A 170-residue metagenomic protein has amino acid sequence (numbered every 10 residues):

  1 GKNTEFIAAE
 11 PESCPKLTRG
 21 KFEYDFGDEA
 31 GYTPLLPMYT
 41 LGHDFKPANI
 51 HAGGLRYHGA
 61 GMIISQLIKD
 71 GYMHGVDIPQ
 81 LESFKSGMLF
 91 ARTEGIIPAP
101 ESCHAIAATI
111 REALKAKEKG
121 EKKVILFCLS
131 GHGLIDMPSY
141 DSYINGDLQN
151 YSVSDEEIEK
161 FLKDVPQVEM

Functional and structural regions predicted by a protein language model:
N3-P11, K122-L129: Beta-strand segments within the central parallel beta-sheet cores of soluble alpha/beta enzyme folds
A8-I96, S142-M170: Active-site/ligand-binding loops adjacent to catalytic centers
Q80-P138, S142: Claisen-condensing/thiolase-fold acyl-transfer catalytic domains that form or cleave C-C bonds in fatty acid
